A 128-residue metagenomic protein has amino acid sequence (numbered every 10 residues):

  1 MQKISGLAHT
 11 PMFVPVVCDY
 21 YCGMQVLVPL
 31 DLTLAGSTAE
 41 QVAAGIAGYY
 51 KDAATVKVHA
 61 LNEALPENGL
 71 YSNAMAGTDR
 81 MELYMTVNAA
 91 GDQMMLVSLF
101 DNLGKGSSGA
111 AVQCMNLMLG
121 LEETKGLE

Functional and structural regions predicted by a protein language model:
M1-L96: C-terminal substrate-binding/catalytic lobe of Rossmann-fold NAD(P)-dependent oxidoreductases
R80-E128: NAD(P)-dependent Rossmann-like dehydrogenase/reductase catalytic/cofactor-binding core
